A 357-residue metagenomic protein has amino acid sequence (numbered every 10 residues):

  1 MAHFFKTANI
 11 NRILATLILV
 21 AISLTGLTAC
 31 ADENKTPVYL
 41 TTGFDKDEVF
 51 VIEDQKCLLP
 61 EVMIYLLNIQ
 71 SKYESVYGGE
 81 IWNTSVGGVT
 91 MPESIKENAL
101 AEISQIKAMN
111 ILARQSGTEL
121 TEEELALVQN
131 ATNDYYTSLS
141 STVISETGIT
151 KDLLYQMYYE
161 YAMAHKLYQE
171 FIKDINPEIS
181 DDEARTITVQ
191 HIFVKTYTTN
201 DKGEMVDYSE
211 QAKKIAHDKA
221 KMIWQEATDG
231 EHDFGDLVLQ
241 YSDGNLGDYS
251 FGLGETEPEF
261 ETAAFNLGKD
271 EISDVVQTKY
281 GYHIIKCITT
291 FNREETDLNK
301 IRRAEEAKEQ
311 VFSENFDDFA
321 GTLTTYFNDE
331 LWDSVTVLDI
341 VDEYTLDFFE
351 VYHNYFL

Functional and structural regions predicted by a protein language model:
M1-E97, Y326-L357: Short, low-structural-confidence N-terminal segments
A2, K56-L59, I64, V128 (+1 more regions): Solvent-exposed loop/turn and edge beta-strand elements of beta-rich ligand-binding domains
A31-D45, V143-Q211, E255-L357: PPIase-associated folding chaperone regions across multiple families
E61, E124, Y280: Ca2+-coordinating acidic residues in Ca2+-binding motifs
L66, Q70-Y73, I103, K107 (+15 more regions): Sec/Tat-exported extracytoplasmic proteins
N68-N98, R114-E183, D207-I215: Charged, solvent-exposed helices and adjacent loops that form client-binding or oligomerization surfaces
G117-L125, D233-Q240, S273-V275: Surface-exposed patches in mature extracellular/periplasmic domains of secreted proteins
D218-F260, T289, E295: Peptidyl-prolyl cis-trans isomerase
